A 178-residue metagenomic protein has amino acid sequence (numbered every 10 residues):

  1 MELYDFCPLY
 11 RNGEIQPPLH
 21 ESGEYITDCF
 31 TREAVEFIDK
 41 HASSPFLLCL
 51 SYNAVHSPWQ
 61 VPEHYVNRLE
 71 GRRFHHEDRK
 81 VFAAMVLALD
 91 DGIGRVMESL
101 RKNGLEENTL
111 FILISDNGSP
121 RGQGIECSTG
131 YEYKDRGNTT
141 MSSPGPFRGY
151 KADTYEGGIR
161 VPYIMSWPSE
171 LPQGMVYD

Functional and structural regions predicted by a protein language model:
M1-F46, Y52-E63, E70, F74 (+2 more regions): Formylglycine-dependent
M1-L3, P58-Y65, R121-T129, G174-V176: Short, solvent-exposed loop/turn and secondary-structure capping segments
E2-I15, G94-K102, K134-D178: Substrate-binding rim/cap in mid-to-C-terminal beta-strand-loop elements of soluble/periplasmic
A42-L48, L105-F111, I159-V161: Loop/turn elements at helix/coil->beta-strand transitions in domains of secreted/extracellular proteins
S51, A88-S128: Metal-dependent active-site segment of extracytoplasmic phospho-/sulfohydrolases and closely related
N53-S57, S119, E170: Short, solvent-exposed loop/turn segments at secondary-structure junctions
L69, I114-Y150: Substrate-binding/catalytic cleft of secreted carbohydrate-active enzymes, primarily glycoside hydrolases
